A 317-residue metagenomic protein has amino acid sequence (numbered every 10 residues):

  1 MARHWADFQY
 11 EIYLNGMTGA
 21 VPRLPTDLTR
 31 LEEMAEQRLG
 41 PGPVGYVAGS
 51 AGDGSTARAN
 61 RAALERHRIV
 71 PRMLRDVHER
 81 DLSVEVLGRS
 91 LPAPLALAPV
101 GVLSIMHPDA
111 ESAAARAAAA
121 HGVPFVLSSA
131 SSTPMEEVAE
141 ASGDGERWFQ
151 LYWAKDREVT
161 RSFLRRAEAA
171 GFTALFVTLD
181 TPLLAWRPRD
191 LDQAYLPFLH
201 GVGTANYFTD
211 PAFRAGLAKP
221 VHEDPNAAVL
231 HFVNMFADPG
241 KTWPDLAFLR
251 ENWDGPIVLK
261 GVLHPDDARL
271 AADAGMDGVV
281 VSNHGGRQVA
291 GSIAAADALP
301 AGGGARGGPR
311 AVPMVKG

Functional and structural regions predicted by a protein language model:
M1-G88, A194-K241: An N-cap/entry alpha-helix motif that binds or orients negatively charged groups
V47, F125-L127, W148-L151, V258-L259 (+2 more regions): Short catalytic-loop micro-motif centered on adjacent basic/acidic residues
A51-G52, S129-T133, K155, L263 (+1 more regions): Short beta->alpha linker loops
R68, S83-E85, P94-A98, P124-V126 (+2 more regions): Short, conserved beta-strand segments within well-ordered enzyme catalytic domains that often line or immediately flank
L91-T133: Glycine-rich active-site/cofactor-binding loop and its immediate structural neighborhood
A96-V102, G145-Y152, L230-F232: Short, basic, glycine/proline-bearing loop/turn elements
V102, R116, A141, E158-K316: Alpha/beta enzyme core
A119-T160: A gly/proline- and charged-residue-enriched helix-loop-helix capping module
